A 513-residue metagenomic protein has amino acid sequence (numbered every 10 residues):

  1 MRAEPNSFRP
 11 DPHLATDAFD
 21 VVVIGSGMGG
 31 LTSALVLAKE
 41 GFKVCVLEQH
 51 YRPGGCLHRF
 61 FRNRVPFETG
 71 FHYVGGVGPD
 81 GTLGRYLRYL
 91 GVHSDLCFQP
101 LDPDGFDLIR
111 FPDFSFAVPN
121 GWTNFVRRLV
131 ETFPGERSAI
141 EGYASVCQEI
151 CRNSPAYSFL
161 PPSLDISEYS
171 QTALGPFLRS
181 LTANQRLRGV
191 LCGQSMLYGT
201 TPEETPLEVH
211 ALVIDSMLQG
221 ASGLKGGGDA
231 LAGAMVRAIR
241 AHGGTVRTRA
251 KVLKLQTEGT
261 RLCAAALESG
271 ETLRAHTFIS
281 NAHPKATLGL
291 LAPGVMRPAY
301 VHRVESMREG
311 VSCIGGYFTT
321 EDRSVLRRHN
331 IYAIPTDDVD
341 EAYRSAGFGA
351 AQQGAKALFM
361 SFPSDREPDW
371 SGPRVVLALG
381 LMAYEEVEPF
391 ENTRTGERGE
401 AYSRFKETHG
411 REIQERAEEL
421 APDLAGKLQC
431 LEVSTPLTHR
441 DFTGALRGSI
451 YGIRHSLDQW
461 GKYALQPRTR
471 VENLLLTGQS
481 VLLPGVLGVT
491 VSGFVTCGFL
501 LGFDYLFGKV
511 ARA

Functional and structural regions predicted by a protein language model:
M1-V21, K39-E40, G508-R512: Extreme N-terminal leader/targeting segments of oxidoreductases
R2, L253-S371: Mid-domain catalytic core of redox enzymes that form a hydrophobic substrate pocket/lid adjacent to a catalytic redox
F19-V46: N-terminal Rossmann-like FAD-binding beta1-loop-alpha1 element of flavoenzymes
K39-N63: Glycine-rich FAD pyrophosphate-binding loop
P112-T205: Rossmann-like flavin
N184-Y198, F359, E419-L483: A glycine-rich dinucleotide-binding beta-alpha-beta segment and adjacent secondary-structure elements that constitute
A211-L262, A266: Helical element adjacent to the flavin cofactor pocket in flavoenzyme catalytic cores
R323-S434: C-terminal segments that line or cap access tunnels to active or ligand-binding sites in enzymes and enzyme-associated
